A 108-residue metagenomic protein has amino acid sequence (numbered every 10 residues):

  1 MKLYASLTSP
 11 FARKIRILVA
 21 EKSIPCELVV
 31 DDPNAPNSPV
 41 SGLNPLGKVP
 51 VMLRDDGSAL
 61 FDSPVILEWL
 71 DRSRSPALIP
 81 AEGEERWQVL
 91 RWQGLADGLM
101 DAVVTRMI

Functional and structural regions predicted by a protein language model:
M1-I108: GST-like domain detector, emphasizing the conserved glutathione-binding G-site in the N-terminal thioredoxin-like
